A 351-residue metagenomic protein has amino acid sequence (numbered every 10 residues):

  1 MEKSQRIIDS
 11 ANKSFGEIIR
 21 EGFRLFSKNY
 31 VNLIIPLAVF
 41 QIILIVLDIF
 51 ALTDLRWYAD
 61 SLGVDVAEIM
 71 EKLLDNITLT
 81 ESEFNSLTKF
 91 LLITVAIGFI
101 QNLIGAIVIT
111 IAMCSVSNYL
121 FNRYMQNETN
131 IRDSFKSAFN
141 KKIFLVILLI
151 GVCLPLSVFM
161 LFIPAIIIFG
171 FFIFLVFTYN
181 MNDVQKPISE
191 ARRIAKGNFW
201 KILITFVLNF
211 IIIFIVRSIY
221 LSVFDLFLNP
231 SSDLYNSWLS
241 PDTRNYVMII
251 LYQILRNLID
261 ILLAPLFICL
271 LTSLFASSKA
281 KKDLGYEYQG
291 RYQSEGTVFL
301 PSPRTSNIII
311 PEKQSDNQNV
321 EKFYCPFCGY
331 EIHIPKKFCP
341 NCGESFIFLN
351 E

Functional and structural regions predicted by a protein language model:
E2-S4, D9, G63-E71, N118 (+5 more regions): Juxtamembrane transition segments at transmembrane-helix termini in multipass membrane proteins
I8-A11, A165: Alpha-helix initiation/capping motif
A11-I43, R132-S157, G170-R217, N245-I249: Interfacial aromatic "cap" segments that immediately flank transmembrane helices in multipass membrane proteins
I35-R56, T94-T110, L145-F169, T205-L234 (+1 more regions): Hydrophobic alpha-helical transmembrane segments in multi-pass membrane proteins
R56-L91: Membrane-interface interhelical loops and short interface/amphipathic helices in multi-pass inner-membrane
L79-S82, S86-V95, F99, F135-C153: A conserved helix-loop-strand patch within extracytoplasmic ligand-binding domains of the periplasmic binding
I111-F139: Hydrophobic transmembrane alpha-helix segments characteristic of membrane transport and insertion machinery
